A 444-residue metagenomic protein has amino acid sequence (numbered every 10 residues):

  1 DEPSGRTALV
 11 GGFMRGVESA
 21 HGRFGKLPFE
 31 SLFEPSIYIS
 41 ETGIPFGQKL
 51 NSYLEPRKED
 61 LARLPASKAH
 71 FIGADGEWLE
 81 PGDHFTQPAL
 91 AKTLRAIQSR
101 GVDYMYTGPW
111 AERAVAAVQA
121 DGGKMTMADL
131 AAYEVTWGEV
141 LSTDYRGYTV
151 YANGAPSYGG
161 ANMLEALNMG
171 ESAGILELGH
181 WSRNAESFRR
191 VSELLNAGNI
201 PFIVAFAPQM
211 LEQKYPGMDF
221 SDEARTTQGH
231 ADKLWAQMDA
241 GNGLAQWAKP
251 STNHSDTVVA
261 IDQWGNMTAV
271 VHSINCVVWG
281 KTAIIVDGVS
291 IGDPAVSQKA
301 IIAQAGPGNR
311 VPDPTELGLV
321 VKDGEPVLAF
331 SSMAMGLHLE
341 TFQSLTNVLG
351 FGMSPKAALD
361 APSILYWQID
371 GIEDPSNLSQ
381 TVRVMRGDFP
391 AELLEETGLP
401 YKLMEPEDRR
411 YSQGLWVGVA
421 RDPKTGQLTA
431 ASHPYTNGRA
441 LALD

Functional and structural regions predicted by a protein language model:
D1-T107, A111-G154, Y158, L176: Noncatalytic scaffold domains of N-terminal-nucleophile
R15-R23, R100-T107, E112, V118 (+2 more regions): Alpha-helical support elements that line or immediately flank enzyme active sites and cofactor-binding pockets
E30-E41, E112-A116, W181-N199, P355-Y366 (+1 more regions): Short, well-structured alpha-helical segments that form the helix of a local strand-helix-strand
K124-T126, I261-L328, H338-L339, Q343 (+3 more regions): Active-site rim segments in enzyme catalytic domains, especially the processed small/beta chain of N-terminal
W137, T252-S255, D313-T315: Short, small/polar residue-rich loop motifs at catalytic or cofactor-binding pockets
S172-S273, D287: Internal maturation/activation junctions in enzymes
P208, W264, N309, T341 (+1 more regions): Extended C-terminal subregions enriched in glycine
